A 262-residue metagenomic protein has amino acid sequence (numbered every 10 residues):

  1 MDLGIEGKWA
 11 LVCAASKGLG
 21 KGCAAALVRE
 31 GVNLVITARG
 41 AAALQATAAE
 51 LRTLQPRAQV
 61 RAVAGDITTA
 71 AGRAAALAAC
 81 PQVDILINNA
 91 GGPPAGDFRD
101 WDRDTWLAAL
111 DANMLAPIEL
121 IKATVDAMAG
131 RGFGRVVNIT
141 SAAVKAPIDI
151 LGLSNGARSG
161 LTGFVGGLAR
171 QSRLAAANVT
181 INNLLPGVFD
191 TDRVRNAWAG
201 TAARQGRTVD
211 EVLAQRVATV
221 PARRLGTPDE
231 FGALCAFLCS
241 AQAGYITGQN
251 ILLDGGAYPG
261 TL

Functional and structural regions predicted by a protein language model:
W9, A14-G18: Conserved glycine-rich cofactor-binding loop
N89-P94, G256: Conserved NAD(P)H cofactor-binding loop of Rossmann-fold oxidoreductase domains
D97-R99, T105-L110, V136, R216: Substrate-binding pocket helix/loop in short-chain dehydrogenase/reductase
D126, R170-L174, G244: Alpha-helical segment proximal to the catalytic Tyr-Lys
V137-G160, V165-A175, G187-F189: Catalytic loop of short-chain dehydrogenase/reductase
A146, A236, T247-L262: Short C-terminal tail/terminal secondary-structure segment of NAD(P)H-dependent dehydrogenase/reductase domains
R173-T180, I246-G248: Short, small/polar-rich loop/turn modules that mediate ligand/substrate recognition or access, typified
